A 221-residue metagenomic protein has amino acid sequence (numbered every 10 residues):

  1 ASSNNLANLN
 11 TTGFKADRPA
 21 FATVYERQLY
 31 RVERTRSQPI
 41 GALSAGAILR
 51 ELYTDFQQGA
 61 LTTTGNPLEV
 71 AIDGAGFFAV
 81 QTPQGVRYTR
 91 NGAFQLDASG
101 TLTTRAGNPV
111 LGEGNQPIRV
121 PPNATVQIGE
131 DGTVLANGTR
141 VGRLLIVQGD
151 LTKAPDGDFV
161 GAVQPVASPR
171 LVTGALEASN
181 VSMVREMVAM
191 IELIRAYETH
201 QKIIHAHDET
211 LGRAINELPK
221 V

Functional and structural regions predicted by a protein language model:
A1-V221: Amphipathic alpha-helical polymerization modules
